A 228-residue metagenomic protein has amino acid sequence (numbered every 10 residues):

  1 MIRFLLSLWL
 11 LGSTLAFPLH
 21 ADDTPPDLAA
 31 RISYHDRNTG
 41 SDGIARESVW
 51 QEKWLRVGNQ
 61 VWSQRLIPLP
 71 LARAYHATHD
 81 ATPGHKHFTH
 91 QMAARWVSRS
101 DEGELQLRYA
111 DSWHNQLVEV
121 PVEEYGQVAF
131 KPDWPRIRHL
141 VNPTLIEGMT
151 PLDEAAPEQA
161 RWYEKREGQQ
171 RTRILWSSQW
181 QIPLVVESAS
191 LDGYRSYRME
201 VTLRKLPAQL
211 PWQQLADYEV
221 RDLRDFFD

Functional and structural regions predicted by a protein language model:
I2-W62, Q214-D228: N-terminal leader/targeting segments and the immediate start of mature chains
F17-L19, Q91-M92, Q169-T172: Charged, amphipathic alpha-helical segments
D22-T24, I146, A155-A160, E167-T172 (+1 more regions): Non-transmembrane domains of secretory- and envelope-associated proteins
I32-N38, S63-P68, D80-H87, Y109 (+2 more regions): Short beta-strand segments that buttress and anchor functional surface loops
D36, I67, D111-H114, V122-E124 (+4 more regions): A mature extracytoplasmic/lumenal domain signature
R46-S48, R136-P151, Y194-E200: A short, amphipathic edge element
V49-P135, Y194-R195: An acidic-aromatic
P132-I137, Q209-W212: Low-complexity, Pro/Ser/Thr- and charge-rich linker/hinge segments at domain boundaries
